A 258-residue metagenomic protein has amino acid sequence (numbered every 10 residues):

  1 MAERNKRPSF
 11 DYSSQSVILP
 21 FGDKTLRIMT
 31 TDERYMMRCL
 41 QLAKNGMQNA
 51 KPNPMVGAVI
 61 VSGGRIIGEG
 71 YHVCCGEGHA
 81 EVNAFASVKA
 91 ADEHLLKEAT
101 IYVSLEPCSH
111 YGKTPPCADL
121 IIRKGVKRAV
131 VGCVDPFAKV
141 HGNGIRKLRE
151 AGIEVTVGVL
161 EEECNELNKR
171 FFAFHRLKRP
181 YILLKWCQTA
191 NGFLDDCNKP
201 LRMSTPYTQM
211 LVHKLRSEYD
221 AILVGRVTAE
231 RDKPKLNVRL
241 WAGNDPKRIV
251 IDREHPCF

Functional and structural regions predicted by a protein language model:
M1-R4, S16: Targeting/processing segments of secretory and organellar proteins
R4-R7, R27: Basic polycationic patches enriched in arginine
F10-Y12, F21: Aromatic (phenylalanine/tyrosine) cluster motif
I18-F21, L26-N49, I66, D92 (+2 more regions): Zinc-dependent deaminase
V56-G64, W186-C187: Short beta-strand scaffold segments in enzyme catalytic cores
C74-A86, S204-M210: A short, polar/charged loop-to-alpha-helix boundary motif
E81-V103: Flexible, acidic active-site loops/lids enriched in D/E/S/T/G that coordinate Mg2+ and/or position polar
